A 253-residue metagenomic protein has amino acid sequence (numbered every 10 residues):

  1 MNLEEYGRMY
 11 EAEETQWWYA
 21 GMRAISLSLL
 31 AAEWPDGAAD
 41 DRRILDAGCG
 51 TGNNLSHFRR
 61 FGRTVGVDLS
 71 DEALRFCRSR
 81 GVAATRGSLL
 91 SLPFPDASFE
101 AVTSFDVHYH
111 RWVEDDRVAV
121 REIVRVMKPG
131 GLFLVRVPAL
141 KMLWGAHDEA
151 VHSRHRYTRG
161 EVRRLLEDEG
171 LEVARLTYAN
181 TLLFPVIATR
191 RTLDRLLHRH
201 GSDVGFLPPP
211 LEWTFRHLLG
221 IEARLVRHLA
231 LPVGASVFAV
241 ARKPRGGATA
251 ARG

Functional and structural regions predicted by a protein language model:
M1-A97, A101-F105, V120, G234-V237 (+2 more regions): Conserved N-terminal segment of class I S-adenosyl-L-methionine
S56, W112-D116, G145: Short N-terminal helix/helix-N-cap motif within the alpha/beta-hydrolase-1
R59-R60, R78, K128, E167 (+1 more regions): Short conserved AdoMet
D106-H110: Short catalytic micro-motifs in class I SAM-dependent methyltransferases
R117-L132: A short glycine-rich, Lys/Arg-flanked "PGG" loop and its adjoining helix->strand segment in the class I
F133-H155, E161-E167: Short, glycine-/aromatic-enriched active-site segment of Class I SAM-dependent methyltransferases
L171-T181: Conserved S-adenosyl-L-methionine
L183-R252: A C-terminal cap/extension of S-adenosyl-L-methionine-dependent methyltransferases that defines the acceptor-substrate
